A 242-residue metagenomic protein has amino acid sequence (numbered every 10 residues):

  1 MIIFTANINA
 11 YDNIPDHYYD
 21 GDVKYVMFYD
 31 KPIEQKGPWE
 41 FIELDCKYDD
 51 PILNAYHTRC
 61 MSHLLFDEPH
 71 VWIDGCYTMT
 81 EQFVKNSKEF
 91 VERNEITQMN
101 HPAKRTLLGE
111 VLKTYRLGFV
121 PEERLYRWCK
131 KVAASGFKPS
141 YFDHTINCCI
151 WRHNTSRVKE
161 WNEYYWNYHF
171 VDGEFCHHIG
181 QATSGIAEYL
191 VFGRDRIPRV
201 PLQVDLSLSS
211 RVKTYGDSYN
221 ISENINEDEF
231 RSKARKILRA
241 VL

Functional and structural regions predicted by a protein language model:
M1-A55, L65, P69, H169-H177 (+4 more regions): N-terminal anchoring/stem segment of glycosyltransferases
I8-Y11, P32-I33, K47-D49, Y77-M79 (+4 more regions): Short, solvent-exposed loop/turn segments at secondary-structure junctions
I14-H17, S62, Q82-S87: A short acidic, amphipathic alpha-helical/loop segment
G21, R59, I73, H144-N147 (+1 more regions): Residues that flank catalytic or metal-binding motifs in active/ligand-binding sites
D50-C60, K85, W128-S135: Short acidic (Asp/Glu) patches
E68-Y77: Short beta-strand-to-loop acidic/aromatic patch adjacent to the donor-nucleotide binding site
M79-L112: Conserved donor-nucleotide/metal-binding helix-loop-beta segment in metal-dependent transferases, i.e., the alpha-helix
R116-D228: Catalytic core and acceptor-binding pocket of nucleotide-sugar-dependent glycosyltransferases
